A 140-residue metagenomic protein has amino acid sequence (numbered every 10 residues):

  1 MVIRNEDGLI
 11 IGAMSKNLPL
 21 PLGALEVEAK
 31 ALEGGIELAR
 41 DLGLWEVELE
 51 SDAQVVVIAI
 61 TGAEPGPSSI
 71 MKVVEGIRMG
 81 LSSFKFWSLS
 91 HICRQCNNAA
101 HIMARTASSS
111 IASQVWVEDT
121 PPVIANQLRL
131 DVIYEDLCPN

Functional and structural regions predicted by a protein language model:
M1-N140: Primary recognition of RNase H-like, Mg2+-dependent phosphodiesterase/nuclease domains
